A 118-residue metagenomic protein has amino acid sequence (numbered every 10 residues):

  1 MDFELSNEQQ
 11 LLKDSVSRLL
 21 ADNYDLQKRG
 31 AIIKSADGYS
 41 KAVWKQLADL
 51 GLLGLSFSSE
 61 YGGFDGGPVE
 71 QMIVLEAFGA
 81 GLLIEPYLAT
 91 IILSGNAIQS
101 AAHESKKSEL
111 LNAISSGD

Functional and structural regions predicted by a protein language model:
M1-E8: Intrinsic disorder at enzyme termini
E8, L12, Y39: Conserved acidic
N23-D118: Glycine-rich flavin
